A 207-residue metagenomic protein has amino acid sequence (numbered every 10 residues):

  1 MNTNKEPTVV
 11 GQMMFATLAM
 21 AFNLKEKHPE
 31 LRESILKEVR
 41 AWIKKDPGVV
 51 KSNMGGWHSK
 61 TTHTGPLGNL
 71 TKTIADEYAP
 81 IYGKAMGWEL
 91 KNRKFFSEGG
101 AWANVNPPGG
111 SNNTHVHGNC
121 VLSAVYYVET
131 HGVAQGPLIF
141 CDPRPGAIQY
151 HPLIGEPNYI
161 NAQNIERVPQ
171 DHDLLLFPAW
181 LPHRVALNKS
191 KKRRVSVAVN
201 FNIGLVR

Functional and structural regions predicted by a protein language model:
N2-R93, S111, P137: Non-heme Fe(II)/2-oxoglutarate
M14, F95, H117-C120: A short catalytic or substrate-binding loop motif that flags glycine-/basic-rich loops and adjacent residues that bind
A16-A21, V121-S123, R194: Short hydrophobic/aromatic beta-strand or adjacent loop that forms the aromatic wall/cage of a ligand/substrate-binding
E98, Q135, K192-S196: Short edge beta-strand segments in beta-sheet-rich domains
G100-L176, I203: Catalytic core of non-heme Fe(II) oxygenases with the double-stranded beta-helix
N112-H115, H183-S190: Short beta-strand His + acidic residue motifs that chelate non-heme Fe in jelly-roll/DSBH and cupin folds
S123-Y126, K191-R207: A short hydrophobic beta-strand segment most commonly corresponding to one strand of the jelly-roll/cupin
